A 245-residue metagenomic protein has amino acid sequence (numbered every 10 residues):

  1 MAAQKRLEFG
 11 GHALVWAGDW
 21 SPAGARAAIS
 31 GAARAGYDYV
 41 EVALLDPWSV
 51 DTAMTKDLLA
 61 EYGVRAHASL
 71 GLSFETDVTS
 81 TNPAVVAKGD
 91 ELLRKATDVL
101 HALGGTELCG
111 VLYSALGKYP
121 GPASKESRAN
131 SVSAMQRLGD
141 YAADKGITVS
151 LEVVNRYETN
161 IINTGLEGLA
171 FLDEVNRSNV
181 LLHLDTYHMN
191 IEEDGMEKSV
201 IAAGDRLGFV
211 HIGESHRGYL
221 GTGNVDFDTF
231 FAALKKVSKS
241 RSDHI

Functional and structural regions predicted by a protein language model:
M1-A102, R177, A232: N-terminal pre-domain/capping segments
A2-A13, A17-G36, A60, G104 (+2 more regions): Histidine-acidic metal/acid-base catalytic patches
A3, P22, E61, P83-L181 (+1 more regions): Active-site acidic/histidine proton-transfer and metal-coordination neighborhood in alpha/beta enzyme cores
G10, Y37, V78-N82, P120-S124 (+3 more regions): A short, mixed-charge helix-start or loop-turn motif at secondary-structure junctions
V15-A17, L44-D46, L72-F74, S114-L116 (+3 more regions): Active-site-proximal loop/turn and secondary-structure-junction residues that shape catalytic pockets, frequently
E41, A68-L70, C109, S150 (+3 more regions): Conserved beta-strand positions in the central sheet of alpha/beta enzyme cores
V50, K118, L220: Glycine/Thr-rich phosphate-binding loops of Rossmann-like dinucleotide-binding domains
A68-F74, S133, N155, I212 (+1 more regions): Short, highly charged low-complexity linear segments
